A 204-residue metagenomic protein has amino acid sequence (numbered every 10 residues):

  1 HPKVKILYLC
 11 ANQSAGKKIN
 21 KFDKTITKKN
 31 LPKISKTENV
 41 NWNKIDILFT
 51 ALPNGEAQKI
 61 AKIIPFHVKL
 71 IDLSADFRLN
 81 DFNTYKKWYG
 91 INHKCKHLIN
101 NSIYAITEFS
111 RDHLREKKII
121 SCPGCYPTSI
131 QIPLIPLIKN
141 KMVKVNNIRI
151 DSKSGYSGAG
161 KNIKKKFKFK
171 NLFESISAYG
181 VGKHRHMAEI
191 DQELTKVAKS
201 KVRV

Functional and structural regions predicted by a protein language model:
H1-V181: N-terminal Rossmann-like NAD(P) cofactor-binding subdomain of oxidoreductases, focused on the glycine-rich
V181-V204: Oxyanion-binding "anion nests"
